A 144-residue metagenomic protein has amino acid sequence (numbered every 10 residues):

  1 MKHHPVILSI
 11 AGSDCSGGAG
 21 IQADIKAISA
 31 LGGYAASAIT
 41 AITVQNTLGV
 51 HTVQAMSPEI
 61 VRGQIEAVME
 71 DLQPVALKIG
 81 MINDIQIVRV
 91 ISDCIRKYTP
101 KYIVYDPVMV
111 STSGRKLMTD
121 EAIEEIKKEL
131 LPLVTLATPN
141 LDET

Functional and structural regions predicted by a protein language model:
M1-A76: Small-residue (G/A/S/T)-rich helix-start motifs and N-terminal tracts that mark the onset
A76-I79, N83-T144: Conserved beta-alpha-beta core of the PfkB/ribokinase-like small-molecule kinase fold
